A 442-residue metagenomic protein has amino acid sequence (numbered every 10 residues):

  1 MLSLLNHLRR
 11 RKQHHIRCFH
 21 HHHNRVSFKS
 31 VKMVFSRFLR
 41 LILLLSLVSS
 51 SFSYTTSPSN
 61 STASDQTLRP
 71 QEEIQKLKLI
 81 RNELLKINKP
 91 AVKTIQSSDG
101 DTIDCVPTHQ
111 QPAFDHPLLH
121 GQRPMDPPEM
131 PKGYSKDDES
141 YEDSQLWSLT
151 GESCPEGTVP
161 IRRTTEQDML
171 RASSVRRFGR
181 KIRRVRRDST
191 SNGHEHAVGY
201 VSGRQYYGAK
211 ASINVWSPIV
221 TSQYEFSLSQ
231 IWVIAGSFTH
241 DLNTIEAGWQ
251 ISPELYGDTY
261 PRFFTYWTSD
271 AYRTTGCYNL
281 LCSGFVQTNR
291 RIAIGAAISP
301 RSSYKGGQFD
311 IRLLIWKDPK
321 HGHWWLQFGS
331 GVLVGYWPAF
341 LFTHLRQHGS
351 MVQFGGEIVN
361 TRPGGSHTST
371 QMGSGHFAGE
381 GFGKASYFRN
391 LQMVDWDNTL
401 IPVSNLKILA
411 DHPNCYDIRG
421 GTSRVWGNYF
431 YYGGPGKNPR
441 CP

Functional and structural regions predicted by a protein language model:
M1-L44, F52-T55: Classical eukaryotic N-terminal signal peptides for Sec-dependent ER targeting/secretion, especially the positively
V31-P442: Exposed, interaction-prone regions of secreted/extracellular proteins
